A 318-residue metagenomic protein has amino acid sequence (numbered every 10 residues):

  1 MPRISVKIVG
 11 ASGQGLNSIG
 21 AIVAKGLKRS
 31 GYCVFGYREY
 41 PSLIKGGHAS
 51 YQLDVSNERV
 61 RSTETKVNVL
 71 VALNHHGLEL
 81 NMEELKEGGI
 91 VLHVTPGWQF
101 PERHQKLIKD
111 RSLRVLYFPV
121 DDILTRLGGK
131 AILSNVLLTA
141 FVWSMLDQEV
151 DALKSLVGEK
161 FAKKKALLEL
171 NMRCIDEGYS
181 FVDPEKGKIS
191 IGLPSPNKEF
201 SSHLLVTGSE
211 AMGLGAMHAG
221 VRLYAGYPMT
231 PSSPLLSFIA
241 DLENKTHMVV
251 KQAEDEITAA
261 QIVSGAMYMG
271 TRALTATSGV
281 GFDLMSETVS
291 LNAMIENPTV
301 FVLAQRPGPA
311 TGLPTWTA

Functional and structural regions predicted by a protein language model:
M1-A219, L223-A225: Active-site cofactor/cluster-binding pocket
P2-M82, T230-A318: Thiamine diphosphate
